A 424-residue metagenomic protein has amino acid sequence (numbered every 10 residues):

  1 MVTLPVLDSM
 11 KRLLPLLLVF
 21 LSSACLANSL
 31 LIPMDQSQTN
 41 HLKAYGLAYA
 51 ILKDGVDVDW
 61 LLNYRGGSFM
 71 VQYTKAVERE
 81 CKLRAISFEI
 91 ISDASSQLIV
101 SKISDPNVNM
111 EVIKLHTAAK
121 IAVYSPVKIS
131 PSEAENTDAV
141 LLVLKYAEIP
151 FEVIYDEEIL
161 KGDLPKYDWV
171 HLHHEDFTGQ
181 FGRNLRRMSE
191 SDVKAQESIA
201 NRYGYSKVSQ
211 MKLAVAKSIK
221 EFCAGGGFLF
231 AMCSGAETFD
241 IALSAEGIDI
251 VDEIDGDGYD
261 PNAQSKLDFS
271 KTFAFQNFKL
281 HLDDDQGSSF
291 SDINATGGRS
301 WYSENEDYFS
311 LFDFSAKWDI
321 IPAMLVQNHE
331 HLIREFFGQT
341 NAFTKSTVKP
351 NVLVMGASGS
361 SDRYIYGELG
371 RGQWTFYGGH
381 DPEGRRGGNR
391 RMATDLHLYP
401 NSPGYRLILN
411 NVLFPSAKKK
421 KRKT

Functional and structural regions predicted by a protein language model:
V2-L13: Positively charged n-region of N-terminal signal peptides that target proteins for export
S22-A24: N-terminal signal peptide c-region/cleavage motif recognized by signal peptidases
A27-N136, G379, K421: Hydrophobic targeting/anchoring helices
N28-M70, D249, S346-L353, A357-T424: Extracellular ligand-binding/catalytic regions of CAZymes and related secreted enzymes and adhesion modules
S29-L30, D35, T39, F69-R79 (+2 more regions): Helical hinge/lid and interdomain linker segments adjacent to catalytic or ligand-binding clefts that mediate domain
V108-E111, A122, W169, S206 (+2 more regions): Extracytoplasmic/secretory-pathway proteins
E135-D138, K145, E237, L267-N389: Catalytic beta-strand/loop cores that center a nucleophilic Ser/Cys/Thr and support acyl-enzyme chemistry
R183-D313: A glycine-rich, often tryptophan-bearing local segment used as a flexible ligand/cofactor-contacting loop or short
